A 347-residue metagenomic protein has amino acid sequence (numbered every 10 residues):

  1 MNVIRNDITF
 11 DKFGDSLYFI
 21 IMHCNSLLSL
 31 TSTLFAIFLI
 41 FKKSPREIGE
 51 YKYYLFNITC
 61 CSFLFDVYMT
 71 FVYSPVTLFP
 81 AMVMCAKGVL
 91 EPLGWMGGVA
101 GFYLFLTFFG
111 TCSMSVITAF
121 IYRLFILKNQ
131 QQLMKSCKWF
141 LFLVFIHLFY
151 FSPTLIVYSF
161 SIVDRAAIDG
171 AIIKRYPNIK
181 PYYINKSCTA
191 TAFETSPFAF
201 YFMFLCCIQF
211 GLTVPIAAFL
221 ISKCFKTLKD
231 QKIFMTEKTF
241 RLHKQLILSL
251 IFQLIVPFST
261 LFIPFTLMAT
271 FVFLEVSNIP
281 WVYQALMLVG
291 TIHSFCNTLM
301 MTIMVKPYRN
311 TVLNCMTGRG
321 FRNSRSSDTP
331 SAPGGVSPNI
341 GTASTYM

Functional and structural regions predicted by a protein language model:
M1-M347: Seven-transmembrane-like multi-pass membrane architecture, highlighting hydrophobic TM helices and the outer-facing
